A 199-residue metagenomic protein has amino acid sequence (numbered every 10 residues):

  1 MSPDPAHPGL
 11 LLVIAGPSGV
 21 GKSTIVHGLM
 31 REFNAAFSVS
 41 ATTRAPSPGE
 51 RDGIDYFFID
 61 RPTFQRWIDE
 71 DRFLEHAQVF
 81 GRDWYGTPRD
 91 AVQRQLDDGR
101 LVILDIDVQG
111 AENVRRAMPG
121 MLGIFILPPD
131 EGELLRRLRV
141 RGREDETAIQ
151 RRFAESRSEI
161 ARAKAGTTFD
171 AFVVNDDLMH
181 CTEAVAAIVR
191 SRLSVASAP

Functional and structural regions predicted by a protein language model:
M1-L11: Extreme N-terminal, non-catalytic leader segments that precede Walker-type/kinase nucleotide-binding cores
A15-P17: P-loop (Walker A) phosphate-binding loop of NTP-binding proteins
K22: Conserved lysine of the Walker
I25-V26: Post-Walker A alpha-helix
R31-S40: Post-Walker A helix-loop "phosphate-sensing" segment adjacent to the P-loop in P-loop NTPases
S40-V102, E112: ATP-dependent small-molecule kinase phosphotransfer cores that center on conserved nucleotide phosphate-binding segments
V102-D107, A117-V140, V174: Conserved phosphate-donor/acceptor-positioning beta-strand/loop module used by diverse small-molecule
R143-R190: Small-molecule kinase domains that catalyze NTP-dependent phosphoryl transfer to phosphate-bearing small molecules
